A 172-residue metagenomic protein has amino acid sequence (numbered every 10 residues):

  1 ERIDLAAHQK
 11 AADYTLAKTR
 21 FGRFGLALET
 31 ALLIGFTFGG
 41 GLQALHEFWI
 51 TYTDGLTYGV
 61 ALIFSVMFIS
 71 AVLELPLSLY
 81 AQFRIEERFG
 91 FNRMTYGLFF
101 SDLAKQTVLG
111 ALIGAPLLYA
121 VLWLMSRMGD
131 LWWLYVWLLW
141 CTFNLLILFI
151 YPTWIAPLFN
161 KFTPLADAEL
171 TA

Functional and structural regions predicted by a protein language model:
E1-A172: Polar-ligand-bearing catalytic/cofactor-coordination segments of membrane-embedded or membrane-tethered inner-membrane
